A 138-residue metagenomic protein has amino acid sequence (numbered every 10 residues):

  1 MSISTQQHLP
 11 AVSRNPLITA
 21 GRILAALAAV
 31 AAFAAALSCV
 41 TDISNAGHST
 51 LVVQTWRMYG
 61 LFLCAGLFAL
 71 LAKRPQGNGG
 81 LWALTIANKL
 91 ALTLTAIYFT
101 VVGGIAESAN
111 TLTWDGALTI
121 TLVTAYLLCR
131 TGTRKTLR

Functional and structural regions predicted by a protein language model:
S2-A11, T131-R138: Short, charged juxtamembrane terminal tails flanking transmembrane helices
P10-V52: Membrane-helix boundary elements
A29-A34, L51-K73, I86-L90: Core segments of alpha-helical transmembrane spans in multipass integral membrane proteins
L37-N45, L63-R74, L94-F99: Membrane-helix exit/interface motif
G47-T55, G80-L84, I105-D115: Non-cytosolic membrane-interface motifs at loop->transmembrane helix junctions
P75-Q76, T93-L112: Membrane-helix boundary connector in multi-pass membrane proteins
L81-I97: Hydrophobic alpha-helical membrane segments
A117-R138: Membrane-water interface at the C-terminal end of transmembrane alpha helices
